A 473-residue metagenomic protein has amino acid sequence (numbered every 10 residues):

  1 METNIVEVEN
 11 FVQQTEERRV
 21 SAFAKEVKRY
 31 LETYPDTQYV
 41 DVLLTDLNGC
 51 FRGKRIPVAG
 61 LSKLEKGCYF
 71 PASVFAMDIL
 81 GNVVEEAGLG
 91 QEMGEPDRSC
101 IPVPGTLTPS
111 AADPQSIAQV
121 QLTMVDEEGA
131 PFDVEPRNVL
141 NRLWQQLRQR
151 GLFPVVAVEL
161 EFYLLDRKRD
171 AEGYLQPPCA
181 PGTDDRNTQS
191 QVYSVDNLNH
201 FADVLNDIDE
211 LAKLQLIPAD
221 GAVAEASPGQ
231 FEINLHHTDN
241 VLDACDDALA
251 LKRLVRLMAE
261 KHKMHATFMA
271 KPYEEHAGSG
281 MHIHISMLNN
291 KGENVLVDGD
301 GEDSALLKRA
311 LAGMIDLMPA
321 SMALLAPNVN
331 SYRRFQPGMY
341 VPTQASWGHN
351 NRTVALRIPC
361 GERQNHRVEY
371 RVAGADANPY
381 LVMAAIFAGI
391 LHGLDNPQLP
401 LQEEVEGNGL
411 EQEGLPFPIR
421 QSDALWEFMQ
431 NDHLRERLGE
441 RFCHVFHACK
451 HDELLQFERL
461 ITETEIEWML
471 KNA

Functional and structural regions predicted by a protein language model:
E2-A219, A224, D243, D247 (+1 more regions): ATP/Mg2+-dependent ligation/transfer catalytic cores
E17-R18, A24-T33, Q38-F51, R55-R148 (+2 more regions): Active-site capping/gating regions of soluble enzymes
V155-Y163, C179-V195, Q215-H236, A266-S286 (+1 more regions): Core alpha/beta catalytic barrel or barrel-like domain that forms the active/cofactor pocket in diverse metabolic
K168, E232-N234, S279-M281, E406 (+1 more regions): Short secondary-structure transition/capping segments
V192-D220, I233-N240, K252-F268, D316: Accessory "access/gating" subregions that flank catalytic or transport cores
